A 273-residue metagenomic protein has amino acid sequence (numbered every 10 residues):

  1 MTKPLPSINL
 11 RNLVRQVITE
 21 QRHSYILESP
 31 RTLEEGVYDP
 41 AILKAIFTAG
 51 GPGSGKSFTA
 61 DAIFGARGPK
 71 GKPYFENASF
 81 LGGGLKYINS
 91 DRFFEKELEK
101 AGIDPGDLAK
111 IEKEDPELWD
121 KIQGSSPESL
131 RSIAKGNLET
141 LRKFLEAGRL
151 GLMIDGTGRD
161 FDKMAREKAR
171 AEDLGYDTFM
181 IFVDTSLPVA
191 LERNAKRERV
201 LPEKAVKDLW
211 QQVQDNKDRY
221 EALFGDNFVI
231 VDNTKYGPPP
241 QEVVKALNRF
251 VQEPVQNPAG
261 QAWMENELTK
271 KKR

Functional and structural regions predicted by a protein language model:
S29-D39: Pre-Walker A adenine-sensing motif
A45-F47: Short hydrophobic/aromatic beta-strand immediately N-terminal to the Walker A/P-loop
G51-P52: The conserved Walker
K56: Conserved lysine of the Walker
T59-A60: Post-Walker A alpha-helix
I63-G148, D162: Conserved substrate/cofactor phosphate-moiety recognition/catalytic segment in nucleotide-dependent phosphotransferases
R159, E172-R193: Conserved phosphate-donor/acceptor-positioning beta-strand/loop module used by diverse small-molecule
L187-R273: Conserved GTP-binding G-domain of TRAFAC-class P-loop NTPases and closely related GTPase folds
